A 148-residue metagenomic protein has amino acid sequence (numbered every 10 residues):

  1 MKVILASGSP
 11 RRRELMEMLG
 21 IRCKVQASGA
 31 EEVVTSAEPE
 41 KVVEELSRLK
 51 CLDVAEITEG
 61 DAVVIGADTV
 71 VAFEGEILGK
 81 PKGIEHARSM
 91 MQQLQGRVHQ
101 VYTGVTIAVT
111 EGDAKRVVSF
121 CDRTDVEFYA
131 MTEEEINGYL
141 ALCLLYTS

Functional and structural regions predicted by a protein language model:
V3-I4, E17, V25, E38-S148: Anionic-ligand binding patches
S7-S9, S28: Short linear Ser/Thr-Pro motifs
R11-E14: Short, glycine/polar-rich helix-capping loops at beta-to-alpha or helix-loop-helix junctions that flank or form
I21: Short phosphate-binding/catalytic loops that engage adenosine nucleotides
K24-E32: A short beta-strand-loop structural module common to alpha/beta enzyme folds
T35: Short Asp/Glu-rich motifs
